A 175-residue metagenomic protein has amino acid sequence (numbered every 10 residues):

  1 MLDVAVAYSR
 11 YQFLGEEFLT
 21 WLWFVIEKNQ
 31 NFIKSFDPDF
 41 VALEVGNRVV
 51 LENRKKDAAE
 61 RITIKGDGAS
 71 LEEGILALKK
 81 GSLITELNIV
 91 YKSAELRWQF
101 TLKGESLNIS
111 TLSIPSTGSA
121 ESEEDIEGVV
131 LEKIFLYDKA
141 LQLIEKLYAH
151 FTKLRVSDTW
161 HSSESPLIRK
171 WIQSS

Functional and structural regions predicted by a protein language model:
M1-S175: Intrinsically disordered, low-complexity, charge-rich terminal extensions of nucleic-acid-associated complexes
